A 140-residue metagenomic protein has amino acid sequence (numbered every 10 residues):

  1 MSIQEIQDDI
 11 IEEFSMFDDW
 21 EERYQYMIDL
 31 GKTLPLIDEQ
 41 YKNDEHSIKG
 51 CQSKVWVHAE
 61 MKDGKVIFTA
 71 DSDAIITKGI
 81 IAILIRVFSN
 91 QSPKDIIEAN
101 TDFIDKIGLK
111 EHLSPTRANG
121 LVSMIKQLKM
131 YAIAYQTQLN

Functional and structural regions predicted by a protein language model:
I3-K54, M61-K65, I104-N140: N-terminal intrinsically disordered, cationic/polar leader segments that include organellar targeting peptides
D8, K78-G79, E98: A generic alpha-helix surface/boundary motif
K65-T69, K78: Short small-residue beta-strand/loop micro-motif enriched in glycine and branched aliphatics
S72-A74: A short interface-forming secondary-structure element
I81-Q91: Alpha-helical support elements that line or immediately flank enzyme active sites and cofactor-binding pockets
N90-I107: Glycine-rich phosphate/pyrophosphate-binding loops and their adjacent beta-strand/loop elements at enzyme active sites
